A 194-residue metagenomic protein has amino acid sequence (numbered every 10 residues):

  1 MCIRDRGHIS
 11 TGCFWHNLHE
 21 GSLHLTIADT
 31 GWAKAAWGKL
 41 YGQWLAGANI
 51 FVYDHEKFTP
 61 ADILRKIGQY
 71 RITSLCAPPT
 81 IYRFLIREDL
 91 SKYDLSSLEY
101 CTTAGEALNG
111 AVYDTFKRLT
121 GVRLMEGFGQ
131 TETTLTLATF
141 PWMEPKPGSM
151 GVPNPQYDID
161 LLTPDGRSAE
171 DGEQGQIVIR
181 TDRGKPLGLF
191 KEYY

Functional and structural regions predicted by a protein language model:
M1-D5: Conserved small/polar residues in nucleotide/adenosyl-binding loops
R6-T73, E88: Conserved AMP-binding/adenylation subdomain of ANL enzymes
H8, T26, K39, D62-I63 (+5 more regions): Hydrophobic alpha-helical segments typical of transmembrane helices and their membrane-interface/capping positions
W15, I27-A28, Y53, P78 (+2 more regions): Short hydrophobic "strand-cap" motifs at the C-terminus of beta-strands
Y41, L45-A48, I72-A77, I86-K146 (+3 more regions): Gly/Ser/Thr-rich phosphate-binding loop
G151: Acidic/polar, solvent-exposed loop/turn segments
Q156, R167-Y194: Conserved ATP/PPi-binding loop(s) of AMP-dependent carboxylate-activating enzymes
L162-T163: Hydrophobic alpha-helical segments, especially N-terminal targeting/anchoring helices
